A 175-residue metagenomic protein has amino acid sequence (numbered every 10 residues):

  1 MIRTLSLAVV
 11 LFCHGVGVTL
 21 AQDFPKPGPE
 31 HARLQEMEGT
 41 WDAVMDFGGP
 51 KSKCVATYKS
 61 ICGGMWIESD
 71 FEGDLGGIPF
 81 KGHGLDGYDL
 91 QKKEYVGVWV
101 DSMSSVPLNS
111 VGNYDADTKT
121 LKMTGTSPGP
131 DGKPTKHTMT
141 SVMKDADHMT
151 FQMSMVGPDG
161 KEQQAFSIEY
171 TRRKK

Functional and structural regions predicted by a protein language model:
M1-T4: Positively charged n-region of N-terminal signal peptides that target proteins for export
S6-G17: Bacterial N-terminal signal peptides
L20-K175: Hydrophobic small-molecule pocket/channel-lining residues, especially in calycin-type beta-barrels
